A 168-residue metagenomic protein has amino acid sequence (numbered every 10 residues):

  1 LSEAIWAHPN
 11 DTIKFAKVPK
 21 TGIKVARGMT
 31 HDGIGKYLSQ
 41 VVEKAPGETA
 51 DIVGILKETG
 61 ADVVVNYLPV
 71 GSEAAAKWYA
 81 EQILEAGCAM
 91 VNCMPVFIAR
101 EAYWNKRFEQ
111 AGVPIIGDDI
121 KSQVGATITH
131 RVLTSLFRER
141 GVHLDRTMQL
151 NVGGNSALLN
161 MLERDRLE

Functional and structural regions predicted by a protein language model:
L1-E81, E85, L167-E168: N-terminal glycine-/serine-/threonine-rich beta1-alpha1-beta2 phosphate-ribose binding loop of Rossmann-like
G47, T59, A74, W78 (+5 more regions): Conserved active-site and cofactor/substrate-binding residues in soluble primary-metabolism enzymes
G54, N105, T134-S135: A generic local secondary-structure boundary/capping motif
E58, D62, Q82-A89, K106-P114 (+1 more regions): Secondary-structure boundary elements
V64-N66, M90-C93, I116-D118, R146-T147: Short catalytic-loop micro-motif centered on adjacent basic/acidic residues
V70-E85, C93-P114: Rossmann-fold NAD(P)-binding glycine/threonine-rich loop
I116-E168: Conserved anion/nucleotide-ligand pocket segment
